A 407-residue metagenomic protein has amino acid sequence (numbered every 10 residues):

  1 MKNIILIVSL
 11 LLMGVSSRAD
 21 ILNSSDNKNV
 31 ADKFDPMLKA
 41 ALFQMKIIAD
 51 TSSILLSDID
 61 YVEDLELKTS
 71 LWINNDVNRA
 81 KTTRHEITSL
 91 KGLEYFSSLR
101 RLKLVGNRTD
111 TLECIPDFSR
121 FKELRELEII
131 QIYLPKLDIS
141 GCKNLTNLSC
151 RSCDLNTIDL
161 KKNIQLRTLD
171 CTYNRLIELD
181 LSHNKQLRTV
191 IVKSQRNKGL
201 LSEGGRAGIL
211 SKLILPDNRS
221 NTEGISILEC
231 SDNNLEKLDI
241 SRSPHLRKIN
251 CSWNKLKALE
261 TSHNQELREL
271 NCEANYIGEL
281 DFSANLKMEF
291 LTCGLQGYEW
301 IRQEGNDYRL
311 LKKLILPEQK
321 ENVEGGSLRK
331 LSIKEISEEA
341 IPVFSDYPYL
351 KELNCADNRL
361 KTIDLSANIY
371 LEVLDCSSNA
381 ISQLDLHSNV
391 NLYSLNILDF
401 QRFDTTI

Functional and structural regions predicted by a protein language model:
I4-M13: Sec-dependent N-terminal signal peptides
G14-R108, D117-K122, E126-E128, K143 (+12 more regions): N-terminal capping/linker segments that flank leucine-rich repeat
L65-L71, A80, L102-V105, R125-I129 (+13 more regions): Conserved hydrophobic beta-strand positions in leucine-rich repeat
T88, L160, Q165, L169 (+17 more regions): Non-core capping and flanking segments associated with repeat-based/extracellular domains
L90-L93, L112-F118, L137-I139, I158-L160 (+12 more regions): Canonical leucine-rich repeat
N107, I132, C153, N174 (+10 more regions): Consensus "Asn ladder" position of solenoid repeat domains
S194-L201, G205-G208, L295-I301, N306-L311 (+2 more regions): Leucine-rich repeat domain C-terminal region
